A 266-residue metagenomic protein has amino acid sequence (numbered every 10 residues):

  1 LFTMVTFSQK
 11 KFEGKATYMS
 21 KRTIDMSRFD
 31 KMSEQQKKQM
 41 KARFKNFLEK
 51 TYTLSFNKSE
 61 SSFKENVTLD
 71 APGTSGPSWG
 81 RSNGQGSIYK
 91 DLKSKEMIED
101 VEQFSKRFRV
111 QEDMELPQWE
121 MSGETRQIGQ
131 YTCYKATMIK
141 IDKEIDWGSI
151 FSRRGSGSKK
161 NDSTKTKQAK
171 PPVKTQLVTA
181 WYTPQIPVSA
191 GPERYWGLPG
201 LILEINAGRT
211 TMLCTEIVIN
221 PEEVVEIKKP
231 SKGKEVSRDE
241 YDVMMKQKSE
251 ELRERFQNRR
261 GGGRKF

Functional and structural regions predicted by a protein language model:
M4-S8: Sec/Tat signal peptide C-region and signal peptidase I cleavage site
K10-F266: Extended soluble regions of mature proteins
